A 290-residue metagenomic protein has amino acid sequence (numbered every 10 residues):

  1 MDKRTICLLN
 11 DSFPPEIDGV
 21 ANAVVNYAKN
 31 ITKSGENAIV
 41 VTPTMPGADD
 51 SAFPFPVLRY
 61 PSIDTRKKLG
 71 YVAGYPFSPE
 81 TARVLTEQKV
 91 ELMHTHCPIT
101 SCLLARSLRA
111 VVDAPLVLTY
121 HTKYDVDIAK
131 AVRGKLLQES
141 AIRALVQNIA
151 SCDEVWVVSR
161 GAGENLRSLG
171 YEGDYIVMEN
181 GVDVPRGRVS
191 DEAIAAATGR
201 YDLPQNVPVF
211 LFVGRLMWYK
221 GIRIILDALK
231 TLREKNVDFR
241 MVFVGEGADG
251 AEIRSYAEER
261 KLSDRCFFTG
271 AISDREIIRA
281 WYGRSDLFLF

Functional and structural regions predicted by a protein language model:
M1-P61, T86: N-terminal subdomain of nucleotide-sugar transferases
N22, P208-T231, V237, M241 (+1 more regions): A conserved mid-protein helix/loop that constitutes part of the nucleotide-sugar donor-binding site
T44, G161, G181: Carbohydrate-associated surface elements
E91, D153, G283-F290: Acidic donor-binding loop of glycosyltransferase active sites
P115-V117, D125-Q147: Nucleotide-sugar donor phosphate/pyrophosphate-binding loop at the beta->alpha transition of glycosyltransferases
I149, A271, R279-S285: Short alpha-helical donor nucleotide-sugar binding micro-motif in glycosyltransferases
R188-L203: A short helix/loop element that forms part of the nucleotide-sugar donor recognition site in Leloir-type
A251-I272: Nucleotide-activated donor-binding/catalytic signature segment of Leloir-type glycosyltransferases, i.e., the conserved
